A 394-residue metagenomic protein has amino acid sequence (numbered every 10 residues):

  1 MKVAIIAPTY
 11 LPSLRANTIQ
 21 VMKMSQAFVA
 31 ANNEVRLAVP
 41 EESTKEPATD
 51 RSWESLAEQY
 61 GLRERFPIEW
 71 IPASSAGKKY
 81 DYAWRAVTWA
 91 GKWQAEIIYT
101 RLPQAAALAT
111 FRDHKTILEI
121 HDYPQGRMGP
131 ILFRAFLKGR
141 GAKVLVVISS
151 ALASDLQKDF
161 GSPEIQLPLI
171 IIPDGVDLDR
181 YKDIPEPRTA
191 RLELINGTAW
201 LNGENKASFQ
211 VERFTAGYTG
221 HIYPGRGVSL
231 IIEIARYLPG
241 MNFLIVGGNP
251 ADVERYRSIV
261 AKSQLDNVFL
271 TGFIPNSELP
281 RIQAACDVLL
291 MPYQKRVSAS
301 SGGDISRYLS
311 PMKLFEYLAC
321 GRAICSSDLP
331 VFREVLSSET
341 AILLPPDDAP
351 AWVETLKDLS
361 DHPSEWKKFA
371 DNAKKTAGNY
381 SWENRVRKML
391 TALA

Functional and structural regions predicted by a protein language model:
A4-I6, V146, E193, G197-N205 (+2 more regions): Conserved donor-binding/catalytic core segment of Leloir-type glycosyltransferases
A7-R15, Q26-D81, L152-A153, Q157 (+2 more regions): N-terminal strand-loop element at the rim of the active site of nucleotide-sugar-dependent glycosyltransferases
E41-S43, T219, N242-R257, G272: Glycosyltransferase donor-sugar binding loop
A151, G175: Carbohydrate-associated surface elements
K206, R213, E254-Q283, V288 (+1 more regions): Nucleotide-activated donor-binding/catalytic signature segment of Leloir-type glycosyltransferases, i.e., the conserved
L289-M291, E316-A319, A323-S326: Short hydrophobic beta-strand element within catalytic cores of glycosyltransferases and related nucleotide-activated
P311, S338, I342-A349, D358-P363: Conserved acidic donor-binding segment of nucleotide-sugar-dependent glycosyltransferases
D358, E365-N379: A short, well-ordered alpha-helix in the C-terminal region of glycosyltransferases
